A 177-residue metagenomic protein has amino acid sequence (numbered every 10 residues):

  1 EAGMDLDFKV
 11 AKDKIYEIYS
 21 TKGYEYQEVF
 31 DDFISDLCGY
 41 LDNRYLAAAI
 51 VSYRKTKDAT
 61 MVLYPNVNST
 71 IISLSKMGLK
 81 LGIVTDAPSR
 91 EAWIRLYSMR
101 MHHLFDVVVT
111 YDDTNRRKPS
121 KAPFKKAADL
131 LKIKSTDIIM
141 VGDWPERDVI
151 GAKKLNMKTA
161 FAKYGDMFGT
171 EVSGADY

Functional and structural regions predicted by a protein language model:
E1-S73, M77, P88-R90: N-terminal helical cap/lid subdomain that shapes the substrate entry/recognition surface in HAD-like hydrolases
N68, I72-Y177: Asp-based, Mg2+/Mn2+-dependent phosphohydrolase catalytic module
